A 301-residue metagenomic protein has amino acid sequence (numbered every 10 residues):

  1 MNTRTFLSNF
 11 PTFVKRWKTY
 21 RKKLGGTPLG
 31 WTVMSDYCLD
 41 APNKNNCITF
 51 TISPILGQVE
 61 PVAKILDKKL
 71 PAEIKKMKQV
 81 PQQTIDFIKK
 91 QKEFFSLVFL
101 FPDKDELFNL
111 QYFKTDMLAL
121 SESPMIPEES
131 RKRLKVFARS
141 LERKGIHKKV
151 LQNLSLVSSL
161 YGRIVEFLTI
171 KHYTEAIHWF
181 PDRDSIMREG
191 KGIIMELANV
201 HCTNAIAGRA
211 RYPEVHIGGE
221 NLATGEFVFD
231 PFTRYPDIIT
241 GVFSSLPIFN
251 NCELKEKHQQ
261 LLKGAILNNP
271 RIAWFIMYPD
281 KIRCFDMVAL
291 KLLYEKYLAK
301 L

Functional and structural regions predicted by a protein language model:
M1-W31, Y37-L301: Phosphate-ester processing/binding pockets and catalytic centers
